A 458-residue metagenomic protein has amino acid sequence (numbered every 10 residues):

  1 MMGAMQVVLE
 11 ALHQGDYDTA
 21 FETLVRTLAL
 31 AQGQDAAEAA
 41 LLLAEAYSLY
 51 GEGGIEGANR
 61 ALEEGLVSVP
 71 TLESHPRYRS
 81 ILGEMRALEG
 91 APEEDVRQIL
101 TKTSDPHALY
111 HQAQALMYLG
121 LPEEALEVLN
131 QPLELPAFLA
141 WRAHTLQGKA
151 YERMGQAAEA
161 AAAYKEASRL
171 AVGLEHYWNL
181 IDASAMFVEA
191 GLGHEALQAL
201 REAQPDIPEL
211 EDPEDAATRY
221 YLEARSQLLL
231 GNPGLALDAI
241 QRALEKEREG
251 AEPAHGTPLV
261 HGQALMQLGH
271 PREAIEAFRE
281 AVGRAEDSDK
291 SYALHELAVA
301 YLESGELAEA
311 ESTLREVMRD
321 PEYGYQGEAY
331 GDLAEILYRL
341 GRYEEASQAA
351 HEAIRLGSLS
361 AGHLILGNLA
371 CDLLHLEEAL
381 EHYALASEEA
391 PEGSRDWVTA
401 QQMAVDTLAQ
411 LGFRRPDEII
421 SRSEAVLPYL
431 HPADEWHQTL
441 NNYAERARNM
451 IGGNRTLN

Functional and structural regions predicted by a protein language model:
M2, E38-A40, S74-R77, H107 (+11 more regions): Start-of-helix register in tetratricopeptide repeats
Q6, L42-A44, R77-I81, H111 (+11 more regions): "A position-specific structural signal for the A-helix of alpha-solenoid helical repeats
L9, E45-Y47, E84, Q114 (+9 more regions): Residue-level recognition of tetratricopeptide repeat
G15, G51-G53, G90, G120 (+8 more regions): Residue-level detector of the short coil/turn that links helix A to helix B within each tetratricopeptide repeat
A20, A58, P92-V96, A125 (+8 more regions): Single-residue signature of alpha-solenoid repeat helices
L28-A37, V67-R77, Q98-T103, L133-F138 (+7 more regions): Flexible helix-coil transition and linker loops at the boundaries of alpha-helical arrays
